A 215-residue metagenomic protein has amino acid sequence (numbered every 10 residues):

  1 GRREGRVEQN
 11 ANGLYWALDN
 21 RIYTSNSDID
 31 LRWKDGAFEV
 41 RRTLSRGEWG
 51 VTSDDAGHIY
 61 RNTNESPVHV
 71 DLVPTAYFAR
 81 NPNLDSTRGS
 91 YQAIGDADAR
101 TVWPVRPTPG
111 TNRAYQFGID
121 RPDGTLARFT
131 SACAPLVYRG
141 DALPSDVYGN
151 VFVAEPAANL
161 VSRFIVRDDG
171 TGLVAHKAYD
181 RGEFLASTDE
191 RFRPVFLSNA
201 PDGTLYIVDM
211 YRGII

Functional and structural regions predicted by a protein language model:
G1-I215: Beta-propeller domains with acidic blade repeats across secreted/periplasmic ectodomains and cytosolic WD/CNH propellers
